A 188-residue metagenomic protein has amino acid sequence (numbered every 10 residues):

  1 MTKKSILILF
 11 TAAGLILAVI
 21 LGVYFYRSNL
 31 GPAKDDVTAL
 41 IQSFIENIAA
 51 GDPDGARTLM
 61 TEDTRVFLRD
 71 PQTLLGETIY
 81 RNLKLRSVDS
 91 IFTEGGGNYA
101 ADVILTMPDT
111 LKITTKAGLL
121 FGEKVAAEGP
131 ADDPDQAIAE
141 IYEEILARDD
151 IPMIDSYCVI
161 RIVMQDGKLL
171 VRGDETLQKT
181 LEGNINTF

Functional and structural regions predicted by a protein language model:
T2-E46, A50, T58, R65-V66 (+1 more regions): Short, low-complexity N-terminal intrinsically disordered segments enriched in polar/charged residues
L7-L30, R86-E94, Y99-V103, A126-D135: Short, charged N-terminal helix-start/capping segments
Y26-N29, S43-I48, G55-L59, Q165-G167 (+1 more regions): Extracellular, surface-exposed passenger/stalk and repeat segments of large secreted bacterial proteins
K34, L75-T78, L146-D150: Intrinsically disordered, low-complexity segments enriched in polar/charged residues with Gly/Pro, especially when
D54-K124: Short solvent-exposed beta->alpha transition segments
L120-F188: Short beta-strand edge/turn micro-motifs at domain boundaries
